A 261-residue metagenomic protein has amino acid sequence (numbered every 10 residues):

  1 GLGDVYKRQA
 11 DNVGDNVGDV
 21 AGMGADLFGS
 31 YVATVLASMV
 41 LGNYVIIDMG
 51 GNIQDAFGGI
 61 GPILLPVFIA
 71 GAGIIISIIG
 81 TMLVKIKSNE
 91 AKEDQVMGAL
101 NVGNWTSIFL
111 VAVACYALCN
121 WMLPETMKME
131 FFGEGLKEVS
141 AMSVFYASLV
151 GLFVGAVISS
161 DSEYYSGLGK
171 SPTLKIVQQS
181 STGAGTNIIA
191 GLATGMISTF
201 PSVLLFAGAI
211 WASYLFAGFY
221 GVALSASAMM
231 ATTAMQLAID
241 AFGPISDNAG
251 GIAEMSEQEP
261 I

Functional and structural regions predicted by a protein language model:
G1-I261: Hydrophobic packing and interface segments
